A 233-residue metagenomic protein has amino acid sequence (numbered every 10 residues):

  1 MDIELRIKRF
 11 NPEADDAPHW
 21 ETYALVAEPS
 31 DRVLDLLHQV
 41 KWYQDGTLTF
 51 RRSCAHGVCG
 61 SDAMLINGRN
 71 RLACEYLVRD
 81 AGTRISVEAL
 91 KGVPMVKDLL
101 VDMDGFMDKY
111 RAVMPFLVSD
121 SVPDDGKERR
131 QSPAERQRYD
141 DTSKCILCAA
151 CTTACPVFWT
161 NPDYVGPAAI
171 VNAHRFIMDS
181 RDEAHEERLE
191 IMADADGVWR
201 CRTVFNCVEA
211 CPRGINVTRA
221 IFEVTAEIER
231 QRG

Functional and structural regions predicted by a protein language model:
M1-T22: Eukaryote-biased recognition of intrinsically disordered, low-complexity regulatory segments
W20-R32: Short, contiguous acidic and Ser/Thr-rich linear segments
V26, L65-G68: Short strand-turn-strand beta-turns centered on an Asx-Gly dipeptide
S30-Y43, E88-G233: Ferredoxin-type iron-sulfur electron-transfer modules in oxidoreductases and energy-metabolism complexes
D45-R51: Active-site phosphate-binding and catalytic loops of NTP-dependent enzymes
R51, S61-I66: DNA-contacting interfaces and partner/effector-binding or oligomerization modules in DNA-centric proteins
